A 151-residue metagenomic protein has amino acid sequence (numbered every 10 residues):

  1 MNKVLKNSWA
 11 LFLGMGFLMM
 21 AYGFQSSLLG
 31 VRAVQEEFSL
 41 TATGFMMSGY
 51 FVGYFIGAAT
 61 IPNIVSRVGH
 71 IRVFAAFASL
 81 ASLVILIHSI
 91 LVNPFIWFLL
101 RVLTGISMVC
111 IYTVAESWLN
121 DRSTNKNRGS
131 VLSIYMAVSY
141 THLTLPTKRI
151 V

Functional and structural regions predicted by a protein language model:
K6-M47, F51: Helix-loop boundary and gating motifs at the non-cytosolic
F51-F55, A59: Residue-level signature of mid-helix packing/kink "hotspots" within the transmembrane helices of 12-pass Major
A58-G69: Helix-to-loop junctions at the C-terminal end of transmembrane segments in multipass secondary transporters
R72-L86: Structural signature of the two symmetry-related core transmembrane helices
I90-V92: Helix-breaking motifs and short loop linkers at transmembrane-helix boundaries and internal kinks in secondary membrane
F95-L103: Paired small-residue
C110-S123: Intracellular juxtamembrane helix-capping segments at the cytosolic ends of symmetry-related transmembrane helices
T141-T147: Conserved small/polar residues in nucleotide/adenosyl-binding loops
